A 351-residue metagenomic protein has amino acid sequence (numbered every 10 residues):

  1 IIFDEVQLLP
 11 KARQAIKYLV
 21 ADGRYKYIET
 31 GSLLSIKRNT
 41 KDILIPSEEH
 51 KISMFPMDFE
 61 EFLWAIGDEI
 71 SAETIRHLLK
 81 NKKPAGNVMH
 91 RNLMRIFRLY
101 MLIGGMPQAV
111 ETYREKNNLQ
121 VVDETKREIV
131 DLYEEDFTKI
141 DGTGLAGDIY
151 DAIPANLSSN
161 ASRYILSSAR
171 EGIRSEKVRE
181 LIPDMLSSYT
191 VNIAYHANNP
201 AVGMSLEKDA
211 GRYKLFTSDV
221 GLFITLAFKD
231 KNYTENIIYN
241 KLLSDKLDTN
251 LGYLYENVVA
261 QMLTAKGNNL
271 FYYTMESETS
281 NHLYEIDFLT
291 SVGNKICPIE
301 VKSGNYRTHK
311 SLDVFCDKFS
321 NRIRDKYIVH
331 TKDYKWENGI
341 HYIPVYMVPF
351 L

Functional and structural regions predicted by a protein language model:
I1-K11: Conserved P-loop NTPase "ATPase switch" module shared by AAA+ and STAND
I2, K26-S32, S53: Structural recognition of the conserved hydrophobic beta-strand(s) that form the central parallel beta-sheet of P-loop
P10-Q14, R38-N39: Short N-terminal helix/helix-N-cap motif within the alpha/beta-hydrolase-1
Y18, S35-K51, L63-D68: Short regulatory helix/loop adjacent to the ATP-binding pocket of P-loop NTPases
R24-Y25, P46-H50, N294-K295, R322-D325: Short glycine-/polar-rich loops that comprise or flank the Walker A/P-loop and associated switch/sensor motifs
L33-K37, P56-E60, L222-F223, D333-Y334: Conserved nucleotide-binding/hydrolysis micro-motifs of P-loop NTPases
G67-I238, L242-Y255: Interdomain hinge/linker elements that couple catalytic modules in large macromolecular machines
T190, A194-L351: A cross-kingdom feature that marks ATP-driven nucleic-acid transaction machinery
